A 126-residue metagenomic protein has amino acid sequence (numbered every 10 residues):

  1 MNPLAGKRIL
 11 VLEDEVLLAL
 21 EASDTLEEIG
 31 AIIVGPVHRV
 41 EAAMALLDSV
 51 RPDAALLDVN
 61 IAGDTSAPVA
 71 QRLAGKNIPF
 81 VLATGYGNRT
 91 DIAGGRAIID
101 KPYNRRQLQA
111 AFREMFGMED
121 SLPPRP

Functional and structural regions predicted by a protein language model:
M1-R8, E41, I92, N104-P126: Non-catalytic signal-transmission and effector/linker regions of two-component phosphorelay proteins
E13: Conserved acidic carboxylate
V16-G35: Two-component/phosphorelay signaling modules centered on CheY-like receiver
P36-A54: Acidic, metal-coordinating helix/loop segments flanking the phosphotransfer/catalytic sites of two-component signaling
D58: Active-site residues of response regulator receiver
A62-P68: Acidic catalytic/metal-coordinating carboxylates
A83-T84: Hydrophobic/aromatic residues positioned on beta-strands within the core alpha/beta folds
K101: A Lys-centered signature of the CheY-like receiver
